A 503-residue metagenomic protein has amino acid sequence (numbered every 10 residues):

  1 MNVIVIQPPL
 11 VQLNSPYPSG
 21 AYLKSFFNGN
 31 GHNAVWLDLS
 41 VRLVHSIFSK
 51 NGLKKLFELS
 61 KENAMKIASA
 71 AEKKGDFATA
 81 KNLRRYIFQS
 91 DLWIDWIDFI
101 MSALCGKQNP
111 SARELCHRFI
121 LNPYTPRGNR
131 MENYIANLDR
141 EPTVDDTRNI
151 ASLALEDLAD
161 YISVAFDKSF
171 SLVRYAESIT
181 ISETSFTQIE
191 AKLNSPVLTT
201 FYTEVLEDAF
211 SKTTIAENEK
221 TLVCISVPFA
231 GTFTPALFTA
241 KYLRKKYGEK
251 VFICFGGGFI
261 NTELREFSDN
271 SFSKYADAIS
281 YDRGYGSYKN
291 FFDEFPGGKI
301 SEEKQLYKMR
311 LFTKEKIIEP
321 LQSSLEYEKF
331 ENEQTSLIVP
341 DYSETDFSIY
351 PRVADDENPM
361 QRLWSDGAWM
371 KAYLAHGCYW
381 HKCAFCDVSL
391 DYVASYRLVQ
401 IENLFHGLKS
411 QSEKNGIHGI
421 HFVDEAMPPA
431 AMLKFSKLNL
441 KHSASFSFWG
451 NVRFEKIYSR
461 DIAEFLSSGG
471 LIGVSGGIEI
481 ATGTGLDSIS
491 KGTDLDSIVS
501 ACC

Functional and structural regions predicted by a protein language model:
I4-L10, K250-F252, T262, F405-C503: Conserved SAM/AdoMet-binding glycine-rich loop
L10-L13, P18-S19, L23-N28, N33-G52 (+10 more regions): Glycine-rich beta-alpha loop elements in corrinoid/cobalamin-binding modules across cobalamin-dependent enzymes
S60-A64, A68, A278-G286, A444-F446: Acidic, His- and aromatic-enriched active-site or binding-groove loops in soluble protein domains that engage sugars
S195-I215, T262, K371, A375-C378 (+2 more regions): Structured alpha-helical segments in the cores of large, soluble enzyme domains
D277, D391, G485-D487: Short beta-alpha connecting loops at secondary-structure transitions that line or flank enzyme active sites
E315-K371: N-terminal [4Fe-4S]-dependent radical SAM core
W364-E402: Canonical Radical SAM [4Fe-4S] cluster-binding loop centered on the CxxxCxxC motif and its immediate flanking residues
